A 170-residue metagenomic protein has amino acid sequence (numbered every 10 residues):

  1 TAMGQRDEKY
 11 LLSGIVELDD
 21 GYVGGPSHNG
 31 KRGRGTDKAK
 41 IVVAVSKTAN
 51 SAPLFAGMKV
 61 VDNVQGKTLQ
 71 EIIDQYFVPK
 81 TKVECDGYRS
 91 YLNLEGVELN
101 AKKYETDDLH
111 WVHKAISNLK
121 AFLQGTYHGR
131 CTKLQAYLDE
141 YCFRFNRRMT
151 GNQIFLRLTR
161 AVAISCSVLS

Functional and structural regions predicted by a protein language model:
T1-S170: Residue-level recognition of single "structural anchor" positions that define or cap local secondary structure
